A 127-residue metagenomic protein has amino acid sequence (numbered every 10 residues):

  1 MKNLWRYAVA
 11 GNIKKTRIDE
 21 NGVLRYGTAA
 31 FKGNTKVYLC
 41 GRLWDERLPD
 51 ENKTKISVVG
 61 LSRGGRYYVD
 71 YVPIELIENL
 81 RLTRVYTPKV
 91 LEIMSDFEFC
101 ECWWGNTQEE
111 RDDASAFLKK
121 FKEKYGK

Functional and structural regions predicted by a protein language model:
L4-W5, K15-R17, G22-R25: Negatively charged, low-complexity tracts enriched in Asp/Glu with abundant Ser/Thr
W5-Y7, R111: Short, intrinsically disordered, low-complexity terminal segments
A10-I13: Short coil-to-beta transition motif at edge beta-strands of beta-rich domains
F31, W44-I77: Acidic, low-complexity, intrinsically disordered interaction modules
N34-V37: Conserved beta-strand/loop element in small beta-rich adapter and peptidoglycan-binding domains
C40-R42: Detector for short helical micro-motifs
S62-G105: Amphipathic protein-protein interaction modules
S95, F99, W103-Y125: Low-complexity intrinsically disordered segments
